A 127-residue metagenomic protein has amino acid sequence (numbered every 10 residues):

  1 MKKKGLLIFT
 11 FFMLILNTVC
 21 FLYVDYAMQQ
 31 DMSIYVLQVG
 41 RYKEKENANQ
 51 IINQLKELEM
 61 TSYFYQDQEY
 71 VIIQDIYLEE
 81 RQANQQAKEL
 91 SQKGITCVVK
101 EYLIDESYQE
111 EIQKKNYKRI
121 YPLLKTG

Functional and structural regions predicted by a protein language model:
M1-G127: Acidic/polar low-complexity segments and flexible, solvent-exposed patches
